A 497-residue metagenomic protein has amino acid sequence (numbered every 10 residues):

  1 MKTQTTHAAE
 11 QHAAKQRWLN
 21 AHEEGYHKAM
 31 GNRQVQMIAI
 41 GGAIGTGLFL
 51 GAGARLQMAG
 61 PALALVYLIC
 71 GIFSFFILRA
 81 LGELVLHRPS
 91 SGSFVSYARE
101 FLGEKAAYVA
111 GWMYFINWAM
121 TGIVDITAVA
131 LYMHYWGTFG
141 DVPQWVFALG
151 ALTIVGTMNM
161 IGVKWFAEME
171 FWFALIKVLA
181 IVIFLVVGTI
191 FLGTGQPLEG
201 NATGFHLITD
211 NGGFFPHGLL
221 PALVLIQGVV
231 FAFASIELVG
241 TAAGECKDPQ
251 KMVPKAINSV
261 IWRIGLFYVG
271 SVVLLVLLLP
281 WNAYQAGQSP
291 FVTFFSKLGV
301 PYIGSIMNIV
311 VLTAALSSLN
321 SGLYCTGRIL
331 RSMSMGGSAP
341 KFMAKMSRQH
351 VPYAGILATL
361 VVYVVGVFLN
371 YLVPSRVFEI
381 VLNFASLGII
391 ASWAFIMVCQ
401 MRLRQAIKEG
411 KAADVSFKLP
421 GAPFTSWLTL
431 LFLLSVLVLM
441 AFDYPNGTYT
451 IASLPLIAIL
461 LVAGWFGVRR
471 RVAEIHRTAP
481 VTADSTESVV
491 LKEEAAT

Functional and structural regions predicted by a protein language model:
M1-G53, Q57-A62, F75, R79 (+5 more regions): Membrane-interface "cap" regions at the ends of multi-pass membrane proteins
Y26-M30, L50-F147, T157, V260-R263 (+2 more regions): Extracellular loop-to-transmembrane helix junctions
M30-F49, A151-I154, I208-V269, L274-L275 (+2 more regions): Hydrophobic, membrane-embedded alpha-helices of multi-pass small-molecule transporters
S96-A98, G103, Y135-F139, I208-G212 (+4 more regions): TM-loop-TM module centered on a large, flexible mid-protein loop between adjacent transmembrane helices in multi-pass
Q144-A202, A234, I257-I261, L382-F395 (+3 more regions): Membrane-interface loop-to-helix entry segments
I176-D210, V273-L279, W393-G410, G467-V472: Hydrophobic alpha-helical segments and their helix-loop junctions in multi-pass secondary transporters
M343-Y353, W393-Y444: C-terminal membrane-solvent junction of multi-pass transporters and transport-like membrane proteins
I380, F384-S392, L419-T497: A generic transmembrane alpha-helix motif of multi-pass inner-membrane proteins
